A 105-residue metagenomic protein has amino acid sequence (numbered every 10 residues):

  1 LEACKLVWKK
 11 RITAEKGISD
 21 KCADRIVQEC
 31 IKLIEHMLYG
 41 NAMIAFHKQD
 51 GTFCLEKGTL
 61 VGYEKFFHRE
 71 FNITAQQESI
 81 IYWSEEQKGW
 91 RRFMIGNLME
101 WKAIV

Functional and structural regions predicted by a protein language model:
L1-K9, A14: Eukaryotic low-complexity, non-globular regulatory regions
E15-K32, K57-R69: Charged, amphipathic alpha-helical segments
L38-F46: A short, Trp-centered hydrophobic/proline-enriched beta-strand micro-motif
H47-K48, E85: Short, acidic, Ser/Thr-enriched surface-loop or helix-capping motifs
C54-K57, R92: A sequence-level detector of short linear motifs
L60-G89: Acidic, aromatic-enriched beta-alpha/helix-loop junctions
Y63-F66, Q87-V105: Structured surface patches comprising rigid loops and adjacent beta-strands/short helices at the edges of well-ordered
